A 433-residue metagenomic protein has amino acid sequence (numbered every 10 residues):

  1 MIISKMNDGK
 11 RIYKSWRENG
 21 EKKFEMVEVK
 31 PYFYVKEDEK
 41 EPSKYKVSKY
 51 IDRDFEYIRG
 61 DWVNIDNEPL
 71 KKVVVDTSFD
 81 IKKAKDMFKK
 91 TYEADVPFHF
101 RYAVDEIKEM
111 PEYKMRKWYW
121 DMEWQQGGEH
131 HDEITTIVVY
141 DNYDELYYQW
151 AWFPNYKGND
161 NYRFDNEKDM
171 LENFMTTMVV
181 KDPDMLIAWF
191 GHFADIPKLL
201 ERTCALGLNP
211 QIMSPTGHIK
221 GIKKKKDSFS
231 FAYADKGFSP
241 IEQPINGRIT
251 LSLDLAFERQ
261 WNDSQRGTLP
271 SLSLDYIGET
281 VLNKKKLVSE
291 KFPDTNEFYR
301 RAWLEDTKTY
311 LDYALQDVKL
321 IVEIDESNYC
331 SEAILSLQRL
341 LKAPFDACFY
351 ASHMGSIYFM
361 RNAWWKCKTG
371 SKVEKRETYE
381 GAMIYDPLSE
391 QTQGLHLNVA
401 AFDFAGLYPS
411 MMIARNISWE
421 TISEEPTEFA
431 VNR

Functional and structural regions predicted by a protein language model:
I2-I51, V104-M185, L206, T378 (+3 more regions): Conserved RNase H-like, two-metal-ion catalytic cores of nucleic-acid enzymes
N64-Y113: Non-catalytic propeptide/linker segments at domain boundaries
V104-W124, H218-Q243, R361-E377: Extended, Lys/Arg-enriched charged tracts that mediate electrostatic binding to polyanionic substrates
W120-W124, L253, F402-F404: Residues immediately flanking
Y147, K157-N161, D182, L186 (+2 more regions): Active-site-proximal helix-loop-helix substrate-binding element of RNase H-like nuclease domains
D195-A205, A405-W419: Short active-site loop/helix that positions an aromatic residue
T295-N416: Common nucleic-acid-contacting/processivity interface regions adjacent to the catalytic cores of nucleic-acid enzymes
E425-R433: Conserved catalytic alpha/beta cores of large enzymes that bind or transform nucleotide phosphates and polynucleotides
